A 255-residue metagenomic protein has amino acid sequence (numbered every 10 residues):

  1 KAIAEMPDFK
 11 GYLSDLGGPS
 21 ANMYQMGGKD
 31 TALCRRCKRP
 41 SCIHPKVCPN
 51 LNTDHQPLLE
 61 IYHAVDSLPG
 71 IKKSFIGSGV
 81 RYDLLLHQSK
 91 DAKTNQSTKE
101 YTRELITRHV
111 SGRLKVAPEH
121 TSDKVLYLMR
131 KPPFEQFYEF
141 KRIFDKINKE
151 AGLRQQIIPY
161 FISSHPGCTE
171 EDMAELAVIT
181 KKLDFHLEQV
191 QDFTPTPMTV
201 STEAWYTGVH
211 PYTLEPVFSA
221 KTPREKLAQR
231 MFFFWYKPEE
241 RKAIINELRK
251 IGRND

Functional and structural regions predicted by a protein language model:
A2-I158, S163-P166: Conserved SAM/AdoMet-binding glycine-rich loop
A2-K10, Q136-I143, A177-Y212: C-terminal, active-site-flanking charged/polar segments
L58, Y62, T98-T102, L187 (+3 more regions): Alpha-helix initiation and N-capping motif
D66, I106, K181, Y236-K237 (+1 more regions): Ankyrin-repeat helical core positions
V116, P159, T180, V190 (+1 more regions): Hydrophobic, well-ordered secondary-structure elements that form the walls of internal hydrophobic environments
H165-K182: Catalytic cores of alpha/beta
M198-D255: Radical SAM enzyme core and accessory elements
